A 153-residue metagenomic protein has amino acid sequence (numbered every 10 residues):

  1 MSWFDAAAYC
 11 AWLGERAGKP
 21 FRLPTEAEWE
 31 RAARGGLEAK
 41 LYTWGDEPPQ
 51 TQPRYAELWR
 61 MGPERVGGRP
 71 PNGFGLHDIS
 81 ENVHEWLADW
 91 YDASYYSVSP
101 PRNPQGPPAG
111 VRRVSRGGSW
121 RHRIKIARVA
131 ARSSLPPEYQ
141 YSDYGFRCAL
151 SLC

Functional and structural regions predicted by a protein language model:
M1-S133, P137-S142: Functional-site microenvironments in short loops/helix caps that host divalent-cation chemistry
S142-C153: Short, structured beta-strand segments at or near domain termini in extracellular proteins/domains
